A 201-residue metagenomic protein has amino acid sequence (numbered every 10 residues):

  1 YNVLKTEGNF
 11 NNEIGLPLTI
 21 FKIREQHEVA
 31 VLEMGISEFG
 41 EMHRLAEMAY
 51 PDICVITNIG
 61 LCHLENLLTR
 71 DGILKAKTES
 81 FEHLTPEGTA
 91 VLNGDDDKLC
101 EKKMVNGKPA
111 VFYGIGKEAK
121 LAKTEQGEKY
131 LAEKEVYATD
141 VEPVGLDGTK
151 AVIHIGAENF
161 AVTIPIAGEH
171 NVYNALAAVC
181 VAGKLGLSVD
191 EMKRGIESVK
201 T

Functional and structural regions predicted by a protein language model:
N2-G15, M34, I56-I59: Short beta-strand-centered segment that lines the nucleotide-binding/catalytic pocket of NTP-utilizing
T6, N12-V29: P-loop NTPase switch/communication element
F10-G15, S37-F39, D97, V199-T201: Short acidic loop-to-helix transition motifs that present clustered carboxylates
L18, H43, T78: Active-site phosphate/pyrophosphate- and oxyanion-stabilizing loops and adjacent acidic/basic residues in soluble
R24-E25, Y50, T85-P86: Short conserved AdoMet
H27-M42: Switch II (G3) loop of P-loop NTPases
R44-I59: Inter-motif core of Ras-like GTPase G domains
V55-T201: Acidic, Mg2+-coordinating active-site environments of NTP-dependent enzymes
